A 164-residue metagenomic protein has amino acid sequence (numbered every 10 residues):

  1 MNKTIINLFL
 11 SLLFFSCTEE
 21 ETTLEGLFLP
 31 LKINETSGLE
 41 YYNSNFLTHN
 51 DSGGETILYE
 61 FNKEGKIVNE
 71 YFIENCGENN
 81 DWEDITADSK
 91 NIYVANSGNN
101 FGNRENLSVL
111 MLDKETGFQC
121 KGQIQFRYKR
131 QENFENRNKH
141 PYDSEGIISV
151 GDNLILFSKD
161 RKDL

Functional and structural regions predicted by a protein language model:
M1-L24: Bacterial Sec-dependent N-terminal signal peptides
T18-L164: Sequence/structural signature of beta-propeller domains
